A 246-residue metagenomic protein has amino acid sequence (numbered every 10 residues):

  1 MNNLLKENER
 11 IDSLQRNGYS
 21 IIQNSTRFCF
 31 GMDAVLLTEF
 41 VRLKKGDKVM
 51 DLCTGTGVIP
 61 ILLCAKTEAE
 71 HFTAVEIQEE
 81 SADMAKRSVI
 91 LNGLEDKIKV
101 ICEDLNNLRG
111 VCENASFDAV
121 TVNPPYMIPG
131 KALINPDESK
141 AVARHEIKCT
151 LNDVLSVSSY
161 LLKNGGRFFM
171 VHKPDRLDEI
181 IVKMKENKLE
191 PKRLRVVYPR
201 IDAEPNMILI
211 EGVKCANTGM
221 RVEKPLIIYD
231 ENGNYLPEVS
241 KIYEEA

Functional and structural regions predicted by a protein language model:
N2-K44: Class I SAM-dependent transferase core
Q15, L43, L94, K185-K188 (+1 more regions): Short, structurally constrained coil/turn elements that cap an alpha-helix or connect an alpha-helix to the following
I22, K99-I101, K192-R195: General small-molecule cofactor/ligand-binding pocket signal
L37, N123, V154, G212: Residue-level signal for inorganic ion chemistry
F40-L133: Conserved SAM/SAH cofactor-binding pocket of Class I
P124-D153: Mobile active-site "lid"/loop adjacent to the S-adenosyl-L-methionine
K148-P199, A203-P205: Conserved Class I SAM-dependent methyltransferase catalytic core
E204-A246: SAM/dcSAM-binding transferase cores
